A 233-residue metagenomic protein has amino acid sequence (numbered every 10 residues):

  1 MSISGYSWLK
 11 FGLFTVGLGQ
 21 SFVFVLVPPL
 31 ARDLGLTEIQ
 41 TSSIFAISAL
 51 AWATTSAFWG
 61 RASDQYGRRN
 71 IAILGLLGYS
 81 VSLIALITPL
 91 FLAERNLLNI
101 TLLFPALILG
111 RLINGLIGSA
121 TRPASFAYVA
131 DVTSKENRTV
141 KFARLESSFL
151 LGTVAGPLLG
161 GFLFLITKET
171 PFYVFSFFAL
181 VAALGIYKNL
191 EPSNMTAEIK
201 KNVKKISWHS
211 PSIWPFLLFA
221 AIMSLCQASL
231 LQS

Functional and structural regions predicted by a protein language model:
M1-I3, E191-A220: Juxtamembrane intracellular "pre-TM" segments in multi-pass secondary transporters
S2-A49, P215, F219, Q227-S233: Helix-loop boundary and gating motifs at the non-cytosolic
F14, N96-A120, A221: Hydrophobic core of transmembrane alpha-helices in multi-pass small-molecule transporters, especially MFS/SLC-type
A49-A57, T153-V154: Residue-level signature of mid-helix packing/kink "hotspots" within the transmembrane helices of 12-pass Major
L77-I100: C-terminal ends and interior cores of transmembrane alpha-helices in multi-pass membrane transporters/permeases
G110-F149: Cytoplasmic helix-loop-helix junction between adjacent transmembrane helices in 12-TM secondary transporters
P171-Y187: Symmetry-related core transmembrane helices of the 12-TM Major Facilitator Superfamily/SLC fold
